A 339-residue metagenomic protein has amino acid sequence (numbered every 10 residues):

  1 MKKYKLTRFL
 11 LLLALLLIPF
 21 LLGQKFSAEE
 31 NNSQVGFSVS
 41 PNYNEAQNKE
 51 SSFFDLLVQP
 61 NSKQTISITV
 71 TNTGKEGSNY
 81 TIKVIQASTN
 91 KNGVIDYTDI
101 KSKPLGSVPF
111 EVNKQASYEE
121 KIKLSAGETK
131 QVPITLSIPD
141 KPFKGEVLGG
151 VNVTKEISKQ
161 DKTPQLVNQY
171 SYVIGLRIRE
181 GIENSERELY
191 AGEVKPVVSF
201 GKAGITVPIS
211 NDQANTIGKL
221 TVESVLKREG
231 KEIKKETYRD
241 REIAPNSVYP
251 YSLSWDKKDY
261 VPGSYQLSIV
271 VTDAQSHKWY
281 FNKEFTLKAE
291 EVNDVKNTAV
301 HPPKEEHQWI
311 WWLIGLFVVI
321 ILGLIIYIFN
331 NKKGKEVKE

Functional and structural regions predicted by a protein language model:
K2-A28, W309-N331: Sec-dependent N-terminal signal peptides of Gram-positive bacterial secreted proteins and lipoproteins
S33-A46, G77-Q131, L220, S224 (+1 more regions): Surface-exposed binding patches on compact interaction domains or structured appendages
P41-G74, S78, K121, E188-F200: Beta-sheet-dominated interaction scaffolds and their linkers
E50, N61-S67, K130-V132, K144-G150 (+1 more regions): Short, solvent-exposed loop/turn segments enriched in Ser/Thr/Gly
N61-S67, I122-T135, N246-S254: Short Pro-Gly-centered flexible turn/kink motifs
E76-P104, Q131, S137-E183, K258-N297: Terminal connector regions
R179-I310: Membrane-proximal extracellular "stem/stalk" segments of glycoproteins immediately N-terminal to a transmembrane helix
K288-E339: C-terminal single-pass membrane-anchor helix
